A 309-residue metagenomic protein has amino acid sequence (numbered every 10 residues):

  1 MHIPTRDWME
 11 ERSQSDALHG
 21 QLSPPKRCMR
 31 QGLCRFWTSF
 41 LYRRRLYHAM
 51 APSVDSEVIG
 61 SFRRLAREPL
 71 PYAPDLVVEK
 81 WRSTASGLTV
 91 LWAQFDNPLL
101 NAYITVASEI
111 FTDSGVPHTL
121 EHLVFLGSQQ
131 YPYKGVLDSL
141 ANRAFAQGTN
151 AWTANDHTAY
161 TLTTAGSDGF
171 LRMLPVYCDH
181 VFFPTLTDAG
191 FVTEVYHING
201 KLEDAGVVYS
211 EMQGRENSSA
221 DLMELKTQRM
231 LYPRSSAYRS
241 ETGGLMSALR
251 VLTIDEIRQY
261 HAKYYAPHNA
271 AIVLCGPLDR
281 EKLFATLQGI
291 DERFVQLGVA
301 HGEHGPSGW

Functional and structural regions predicted by a protein language model:
H2, Q14, H19-Q21, Q31 (+2 more regions): Low-complexity, intrinsically disordered or signal/transmembrane-proximal segments
R6-E11, S23-K26: Short, low-complexity interaction segments enriched in Ser/Thr/Pro/Gly
W8, G32, W37-Y42, L46-D138 (+4 more regions): His/Glu-rich zincin catalytic helix
R12-S15, R27, W37: Targeting/processing segments of secretory and organellar proteins
Q14, L22, Q130, L222-M223: Hydrophobic alpha-helical membrane context
L22, A205, N269-A270: Short, surface-exposed beta-edge/turn micro-motifs
G127-Q129, V136-Y260, H301-W309: Acidic/histidine-enriched segments that form metal/cofactor-coordinating and catalytic pocket/exosite environments
